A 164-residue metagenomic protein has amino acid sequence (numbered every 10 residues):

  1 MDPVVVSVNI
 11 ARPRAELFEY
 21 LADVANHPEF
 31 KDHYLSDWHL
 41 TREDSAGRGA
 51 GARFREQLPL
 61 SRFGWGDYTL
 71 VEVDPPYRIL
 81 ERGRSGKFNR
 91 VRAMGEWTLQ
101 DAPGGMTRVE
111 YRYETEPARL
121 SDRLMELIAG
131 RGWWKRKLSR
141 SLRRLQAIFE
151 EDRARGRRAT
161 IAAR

Functional and structural regions predicted by a protein language model:
M1-S45, A163-R164: Hydrophobic ligand-binding cavity/cleft-lining segments
P3-V5, F63-Y68, R90-G95: Short, surface-exposed coil-to-beta transition loops
S7-A11, Q57, T69, T98 (+1 more regions): Generic structural detector for well-ordered beta-strands
F18, E29, G64-G66, L80 (+2 more regions): Short acidic, gly/pro-rich beta-turn/loop elements at beta-sheet edges and active-site/ligand-binding grooves
H39-F88, G104-R108, R140-R164: Glycine-rich portal/gate segments that line the openings of hydrophobic small-molecule binding cavities
R84-R140, G156: Beta-strand/loop substructures that line and gate deep hydrophobic ligand-binding cavities in soluble
